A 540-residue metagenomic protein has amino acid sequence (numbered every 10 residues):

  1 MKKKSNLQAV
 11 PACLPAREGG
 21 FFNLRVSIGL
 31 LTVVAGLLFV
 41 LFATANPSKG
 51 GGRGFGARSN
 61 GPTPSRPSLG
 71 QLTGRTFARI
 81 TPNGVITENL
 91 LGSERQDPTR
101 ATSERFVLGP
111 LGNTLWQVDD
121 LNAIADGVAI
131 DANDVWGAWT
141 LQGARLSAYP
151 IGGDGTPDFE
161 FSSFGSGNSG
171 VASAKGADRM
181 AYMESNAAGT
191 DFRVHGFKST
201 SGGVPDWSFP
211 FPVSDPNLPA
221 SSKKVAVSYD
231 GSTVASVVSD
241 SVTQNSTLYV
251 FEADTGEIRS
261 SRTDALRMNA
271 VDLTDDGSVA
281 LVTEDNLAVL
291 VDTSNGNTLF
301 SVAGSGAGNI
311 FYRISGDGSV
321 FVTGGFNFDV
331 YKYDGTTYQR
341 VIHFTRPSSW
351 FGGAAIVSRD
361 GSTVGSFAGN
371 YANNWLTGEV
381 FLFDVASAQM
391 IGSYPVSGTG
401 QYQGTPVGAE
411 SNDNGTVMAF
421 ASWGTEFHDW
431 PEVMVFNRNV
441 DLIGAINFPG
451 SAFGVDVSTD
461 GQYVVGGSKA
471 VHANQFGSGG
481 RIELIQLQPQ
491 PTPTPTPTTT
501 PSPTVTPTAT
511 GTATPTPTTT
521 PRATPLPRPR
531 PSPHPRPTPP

Functional and structural regions predicted by a protein language model:
R58-G70, R75, R79-V85, T99 (+2 more regions): Ser/Thr-rich, Proline-interspersed low-complexity disordered segments
P64, D97-N122: A short helix->beta-strand "capping" segment at the edge of beta-propeller domains
N113-D120, T156-S163, P205-P216, E257-R262 (+4 more regions): A short beta-strand motif characteristic of beta-propeller blades
A123-I130, G165-K175, N217-A226, L266-D272 (+4 more regions): Repeated scaffold domains used in trafficking and secretory/extracellular systems, primarily beta-propellers
I130-N133, K175-A177, Y229-D230, D275-D276 (+4 more regions): Residue-level detector of Asp-centered blade-edge/turn motifs that repeat once per structural unit in beta-propeller
W136-G137, M180, V234, V279-A280 (+4 more regions): Hydrophobic beta-strand positions that form the internal "hydrophobic ladder" of WD40/Gbeta-like beta-propeller blades
Q142-R145, S185-T190, S239-Q244, L287 (+4 more regions): Short glycine/acidic-enriched loop and turn motifs that connect beta-strands
S451-T492: Blade-level signature of beta-propeller repeat domains, shared across WD40, Kelch, NHL, RCC1 and BNR/Asp-box propellers
